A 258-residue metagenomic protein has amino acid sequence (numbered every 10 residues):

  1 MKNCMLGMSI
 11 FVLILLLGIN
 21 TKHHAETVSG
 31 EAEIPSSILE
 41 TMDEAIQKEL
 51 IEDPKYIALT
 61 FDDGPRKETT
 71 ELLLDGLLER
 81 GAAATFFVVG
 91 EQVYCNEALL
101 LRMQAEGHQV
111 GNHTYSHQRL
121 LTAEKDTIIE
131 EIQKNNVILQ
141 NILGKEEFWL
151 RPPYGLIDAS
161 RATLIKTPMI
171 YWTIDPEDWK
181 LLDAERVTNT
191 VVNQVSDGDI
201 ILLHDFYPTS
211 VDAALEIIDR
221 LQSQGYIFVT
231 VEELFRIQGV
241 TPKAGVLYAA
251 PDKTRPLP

Functional and structural regions predicted by a protein language model:
M1-A58, D75-A84, S196-P258: Terminal accessory/targeting
G30-A123, T127-K134, I138, K145-E146: Active-site beta->alpha N-cap acidic-glycine motif
L72, Y94, Q118-I227, E232-L247: Catalytic domains of cell-wall/extracellular-matrix polysaccharide-remodeling enzymes, centered on de-N-acetylation
N112, W149, D252-R255: Bulky hydrophobic/aromatic packing residues
